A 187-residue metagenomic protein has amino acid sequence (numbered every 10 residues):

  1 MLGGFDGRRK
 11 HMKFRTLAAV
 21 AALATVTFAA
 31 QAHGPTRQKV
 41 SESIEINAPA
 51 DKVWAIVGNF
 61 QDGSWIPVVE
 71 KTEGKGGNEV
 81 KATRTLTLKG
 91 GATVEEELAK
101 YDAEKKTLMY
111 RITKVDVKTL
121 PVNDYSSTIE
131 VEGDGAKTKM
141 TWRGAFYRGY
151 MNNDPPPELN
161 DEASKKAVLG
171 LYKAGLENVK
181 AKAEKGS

Functional and structural regions predicted by a protein language model:
M1-H11: Short, Lys/Arg-enriched N-terminal segments with co-localized hydrophobic residues within the first ~10-30 amino acids
K10-A18: Bacterial N-terminal signal peptides that target proteins for export
A18-T27: Bacterial N-terminal signal peptides
F28-G77: Hydrophobic ligand-binding cavity/cleft-lining segments
E42-I44, V94-K100, D124-G133: Hydrophobic/aromatic beta-strand elements that line small-molecule binding cavities or substrate pockets in beta-rich
K52-V57, R84, L98, Y110 (+2 more regions): Hydrophobic pocket/interface hotspot
F60-E95, A103: Short beta-edge strand/loop motif at the mouth of beta-sheet-based domains
V115-G170: Beta-strand/loop substructures that line and gate deep hydrophobic ligand-binding cavities in soluble
